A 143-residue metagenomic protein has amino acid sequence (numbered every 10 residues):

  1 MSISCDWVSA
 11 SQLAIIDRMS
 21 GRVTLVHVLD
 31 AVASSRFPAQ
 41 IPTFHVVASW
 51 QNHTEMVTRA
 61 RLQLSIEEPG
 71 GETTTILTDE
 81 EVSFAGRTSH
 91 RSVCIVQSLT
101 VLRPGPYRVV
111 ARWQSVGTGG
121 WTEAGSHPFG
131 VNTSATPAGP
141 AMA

Functional and structural regions predicted by a protein language model:
S2-A143: Contiguous segments within soluble domain cores/interaction surfaces
